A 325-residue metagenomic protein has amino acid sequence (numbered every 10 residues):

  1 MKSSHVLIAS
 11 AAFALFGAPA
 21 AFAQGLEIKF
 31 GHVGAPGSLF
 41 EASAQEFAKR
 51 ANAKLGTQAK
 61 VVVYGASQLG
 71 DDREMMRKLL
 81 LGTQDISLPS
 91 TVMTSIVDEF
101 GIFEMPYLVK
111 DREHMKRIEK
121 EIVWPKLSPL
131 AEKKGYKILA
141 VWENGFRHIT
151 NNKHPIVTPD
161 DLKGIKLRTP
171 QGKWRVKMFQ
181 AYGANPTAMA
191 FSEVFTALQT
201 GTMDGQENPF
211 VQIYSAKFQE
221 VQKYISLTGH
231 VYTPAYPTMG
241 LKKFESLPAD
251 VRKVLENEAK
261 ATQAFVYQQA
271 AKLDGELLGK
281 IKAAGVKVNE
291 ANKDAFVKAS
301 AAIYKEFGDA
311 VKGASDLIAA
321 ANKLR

Functional and structural regions predicted by a protein language model:
M1-A9: Bacterial N-terminal signal peptides that target proteins for export
A11-A14: Repetitive helical segments and hydrophobic/amphipathic motifs
F16-A23: Sec/Tat signal peptide C-region and signal peptidase I cleavage site
Q24-H114, K120-R325: N-terminal secretory/targeting leader peptides
